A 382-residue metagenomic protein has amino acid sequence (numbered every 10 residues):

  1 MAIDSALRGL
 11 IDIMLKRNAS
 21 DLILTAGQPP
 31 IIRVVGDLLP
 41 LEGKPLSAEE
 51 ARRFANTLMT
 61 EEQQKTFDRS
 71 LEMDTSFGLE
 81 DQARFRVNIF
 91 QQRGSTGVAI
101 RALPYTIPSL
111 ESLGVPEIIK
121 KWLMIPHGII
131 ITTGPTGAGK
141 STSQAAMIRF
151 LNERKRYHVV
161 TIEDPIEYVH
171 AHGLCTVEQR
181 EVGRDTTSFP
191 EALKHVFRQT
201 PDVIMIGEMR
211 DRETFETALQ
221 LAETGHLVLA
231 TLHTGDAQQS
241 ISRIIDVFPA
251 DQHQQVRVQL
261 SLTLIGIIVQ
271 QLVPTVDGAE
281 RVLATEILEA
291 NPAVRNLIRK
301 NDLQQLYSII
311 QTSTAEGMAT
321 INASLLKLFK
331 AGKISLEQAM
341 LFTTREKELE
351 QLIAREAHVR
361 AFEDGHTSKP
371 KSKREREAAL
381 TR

Functional and structural regions predicted by a protein language model:
M1-R382: Short, flexible helix-loop junctions that flank or precede catalytic/ligand sites
